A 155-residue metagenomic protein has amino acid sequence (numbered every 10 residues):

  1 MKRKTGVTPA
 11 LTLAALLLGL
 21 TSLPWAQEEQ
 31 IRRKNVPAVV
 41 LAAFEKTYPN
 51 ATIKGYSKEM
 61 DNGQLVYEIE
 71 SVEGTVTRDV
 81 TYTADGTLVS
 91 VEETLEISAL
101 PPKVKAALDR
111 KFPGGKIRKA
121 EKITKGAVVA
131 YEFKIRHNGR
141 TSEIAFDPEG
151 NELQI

Functional and structural regions predicted by a protein language model:
K2-T12: Bacterial N-terminal signal peptides that target proteins for export
A10-T21: Bacterial N-terminal signal peptides
S22-A26: Sec/Tat signal peptide C-region and signal peptidase I cleavage site
Q27-I155: Interaction-mediating elements
